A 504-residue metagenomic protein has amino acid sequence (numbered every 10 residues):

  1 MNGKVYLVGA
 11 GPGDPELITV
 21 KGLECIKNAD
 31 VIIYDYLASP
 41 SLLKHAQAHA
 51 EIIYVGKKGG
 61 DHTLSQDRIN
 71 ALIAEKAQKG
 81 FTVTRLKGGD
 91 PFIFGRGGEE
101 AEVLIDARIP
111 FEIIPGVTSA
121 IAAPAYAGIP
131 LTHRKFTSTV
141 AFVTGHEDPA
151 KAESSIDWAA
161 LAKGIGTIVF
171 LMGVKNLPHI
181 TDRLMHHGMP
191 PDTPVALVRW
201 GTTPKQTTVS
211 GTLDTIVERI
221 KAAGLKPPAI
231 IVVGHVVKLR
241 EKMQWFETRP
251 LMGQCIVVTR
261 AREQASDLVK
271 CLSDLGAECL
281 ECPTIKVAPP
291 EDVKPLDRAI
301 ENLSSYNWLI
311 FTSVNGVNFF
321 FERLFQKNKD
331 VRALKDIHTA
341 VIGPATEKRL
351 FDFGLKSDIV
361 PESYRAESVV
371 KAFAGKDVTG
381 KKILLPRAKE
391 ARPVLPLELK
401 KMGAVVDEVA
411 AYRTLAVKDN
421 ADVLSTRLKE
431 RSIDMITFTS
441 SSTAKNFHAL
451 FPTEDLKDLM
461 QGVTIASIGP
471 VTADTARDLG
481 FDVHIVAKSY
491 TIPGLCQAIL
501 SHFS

Functional and structural regions predicted by a protein language model:
M1-P15, V20-V117, A122, V217 (+5 more regions): Class I S-adenosyl-L-methionine
Y6, D30-I33, T84, A141 (+5 more regions): Conserved beta-strand elements of the Class I
G13, A50, G59, S65-I69 (+3 more regions): Signature of uroporphyrinogen-III synthase
Y34, K87, P115, T144 (+5 more regions): Short beta-strand/turn micro-motifs composed of small residues that flank or help shape donor/cofactor-binding pockets
N70-A125, P130, T167-T181, T193 (+1 more regions): A glycine-rich beta-strand to alpha-helix segment that forms a phosphate/ribose-binding loop at ligand/cofactor sites
D90-G164, V209, I359-R365, D422: Class I SAM-dependent methyltransferase SAM-binding "motif I" and its flanking Rossmann-like core
I105-I109, L131-H133, H186-D192, K327-K335 (+1 more regions): A short alpha->loop->secondary-structure connector
A150-A196: Conserved anion/nucleotide-ligand pocket segment
